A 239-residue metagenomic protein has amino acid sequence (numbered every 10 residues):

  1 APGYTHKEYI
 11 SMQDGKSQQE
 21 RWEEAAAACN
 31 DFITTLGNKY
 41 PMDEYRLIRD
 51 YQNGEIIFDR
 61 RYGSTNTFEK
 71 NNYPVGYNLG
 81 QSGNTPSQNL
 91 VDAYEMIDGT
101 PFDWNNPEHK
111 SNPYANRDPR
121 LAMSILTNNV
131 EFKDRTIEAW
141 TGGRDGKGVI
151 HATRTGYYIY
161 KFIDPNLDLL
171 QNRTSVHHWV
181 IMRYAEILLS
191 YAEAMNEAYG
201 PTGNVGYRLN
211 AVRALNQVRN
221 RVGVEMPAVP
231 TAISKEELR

Functional and structural regions predicted by a protein language model:
A1-Q88, D98-R239: Acidic/polar-rich alpha-helix caps and helix-coil junctions
